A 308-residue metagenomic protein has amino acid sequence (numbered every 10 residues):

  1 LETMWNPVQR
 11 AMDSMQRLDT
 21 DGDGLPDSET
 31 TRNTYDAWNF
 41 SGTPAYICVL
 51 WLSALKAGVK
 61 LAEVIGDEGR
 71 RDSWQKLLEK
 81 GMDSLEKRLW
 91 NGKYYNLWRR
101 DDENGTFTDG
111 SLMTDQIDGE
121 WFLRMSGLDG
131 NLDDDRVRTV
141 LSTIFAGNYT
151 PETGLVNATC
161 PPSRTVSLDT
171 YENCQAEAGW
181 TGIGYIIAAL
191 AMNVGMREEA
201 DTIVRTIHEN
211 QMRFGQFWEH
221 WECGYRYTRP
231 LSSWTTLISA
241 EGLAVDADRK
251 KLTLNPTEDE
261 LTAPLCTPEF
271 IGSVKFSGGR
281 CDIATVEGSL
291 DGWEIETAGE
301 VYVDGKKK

Functional and structural regions predicted by a protein language model:
L1-L85: Substrate-binding cleft of carbohydrate-active enzyme catalytic domains
L1-T3, R17-D23, L61-R71, R88-G92 (+3 more regions): Secondary-structure transition/capping motifs at alpha-helix termini and the adjoining loop/turn into the next element
M4-P7, N39-L50, L77, G110-D115 (+4 more regions): Secondary-structure capping and boundary motifs in well-ordered enzyme cores
R17-T43, M82-T181, R205-H208, M212-Q216: Extended glycan-interaction surfaces of carbohydrate-active proteins
D23, I186-K308: Non-catalytic C-terminal accessory modules of carbohydrate-active enzymes
L50-E68, G119-L132, Y185-R197, T235-V245: Well-ordered alpha-helical scaffold segments within catalytic/enzyme domains
S53, N96, F122-R124, D282 (+1 more regions): Structured core elements
